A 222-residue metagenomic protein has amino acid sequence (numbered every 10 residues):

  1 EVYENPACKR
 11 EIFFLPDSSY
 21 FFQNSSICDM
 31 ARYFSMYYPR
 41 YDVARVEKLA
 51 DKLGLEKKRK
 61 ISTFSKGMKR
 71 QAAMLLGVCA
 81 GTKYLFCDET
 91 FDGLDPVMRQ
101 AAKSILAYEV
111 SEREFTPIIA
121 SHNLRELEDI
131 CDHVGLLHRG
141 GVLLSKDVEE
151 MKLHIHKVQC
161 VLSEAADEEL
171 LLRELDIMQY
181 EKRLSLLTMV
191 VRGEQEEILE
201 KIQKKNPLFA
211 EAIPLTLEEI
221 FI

Functional and structural regions predicted by a protein language model:
E1-D132, H138: ABC transporter nucleotide-binding domains
P6, I155, I202: Short, flexible helix/strand-to-coil boundary loops that buttress conserved ligand/catalytic motifs in alpha/beta
S26, D147, I213-T216: Short loop/turn segments at beta->alpha junctions
C28, L124, A165, Q195-E196 (+1 more regions): Alpha-helix N-cap/helix-start and coil->helix boundary motif
L85-F86, T90, A165-E168, E196-L199: Short, surface-exposed beta-strand/loop "edge" segments at domain boundaries and coil↔beta transitions
A102-G193: ABC transporter nucleotide-binding domain
V190-I222: C-terminal coupling/interaction segments
